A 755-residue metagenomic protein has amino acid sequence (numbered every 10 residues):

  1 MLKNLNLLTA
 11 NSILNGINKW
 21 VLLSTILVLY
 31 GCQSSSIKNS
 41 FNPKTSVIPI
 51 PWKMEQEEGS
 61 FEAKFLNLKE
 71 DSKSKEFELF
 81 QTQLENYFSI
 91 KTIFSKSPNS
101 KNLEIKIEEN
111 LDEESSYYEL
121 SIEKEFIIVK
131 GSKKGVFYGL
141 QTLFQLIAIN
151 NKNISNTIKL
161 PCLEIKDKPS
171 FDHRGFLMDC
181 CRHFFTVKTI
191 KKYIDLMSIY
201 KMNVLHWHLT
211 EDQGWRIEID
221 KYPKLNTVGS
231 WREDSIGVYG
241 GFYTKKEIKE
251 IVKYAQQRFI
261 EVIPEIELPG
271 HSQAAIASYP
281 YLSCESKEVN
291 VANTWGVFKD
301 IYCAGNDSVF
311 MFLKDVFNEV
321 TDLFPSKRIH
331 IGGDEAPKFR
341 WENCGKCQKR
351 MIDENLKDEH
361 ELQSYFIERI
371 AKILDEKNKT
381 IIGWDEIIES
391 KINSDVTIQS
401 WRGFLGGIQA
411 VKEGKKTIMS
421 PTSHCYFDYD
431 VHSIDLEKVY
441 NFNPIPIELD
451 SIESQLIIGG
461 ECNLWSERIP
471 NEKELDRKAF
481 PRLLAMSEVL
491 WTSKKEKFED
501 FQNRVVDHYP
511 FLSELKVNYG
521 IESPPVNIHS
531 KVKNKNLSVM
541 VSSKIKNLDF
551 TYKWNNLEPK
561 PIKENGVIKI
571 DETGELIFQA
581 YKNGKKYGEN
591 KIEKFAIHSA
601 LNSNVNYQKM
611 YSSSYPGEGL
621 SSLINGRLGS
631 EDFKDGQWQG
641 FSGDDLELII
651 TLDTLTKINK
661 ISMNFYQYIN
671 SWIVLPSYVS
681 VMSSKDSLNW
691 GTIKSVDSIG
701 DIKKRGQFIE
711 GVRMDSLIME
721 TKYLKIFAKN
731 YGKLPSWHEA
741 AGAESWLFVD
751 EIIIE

Functional and structural regions predicted by a protein language model:
M1-F41: Bacterial Sec-dependent N-terminal signal peptides
N11, N15, S36, E496 (+2 more regions): Short, compositionally stereotyped local motifs that mark structural "simplifiers"
C32-P169, D375, T380-W384, I388 (+3 more regions): Acidic, contiguous N-terminal accessory segments
I37, E113-R328, R369, I373 (+1 more regions): Feature activates predominantly on carbohydrate-active enzymes
R182, L209-Q213, K221, I266-S272 (+5 more regions): Active-site-proximal loop/turn and secondary-structure-junction residues that shape catalytic pockets, frequently
N293, F298-S394, W401-F404, I408: Active-site neighborhood of glycoside hydrolase catalytic domains
I381-E386, K391-V396, R402-S538: Flexible, acidic glycine-rich loops studded with aromatic residues
S630-K694, S698, F708-E755: Aromatic, loop-rich ligand-recognition surfaces of beta-strand-rich domains
